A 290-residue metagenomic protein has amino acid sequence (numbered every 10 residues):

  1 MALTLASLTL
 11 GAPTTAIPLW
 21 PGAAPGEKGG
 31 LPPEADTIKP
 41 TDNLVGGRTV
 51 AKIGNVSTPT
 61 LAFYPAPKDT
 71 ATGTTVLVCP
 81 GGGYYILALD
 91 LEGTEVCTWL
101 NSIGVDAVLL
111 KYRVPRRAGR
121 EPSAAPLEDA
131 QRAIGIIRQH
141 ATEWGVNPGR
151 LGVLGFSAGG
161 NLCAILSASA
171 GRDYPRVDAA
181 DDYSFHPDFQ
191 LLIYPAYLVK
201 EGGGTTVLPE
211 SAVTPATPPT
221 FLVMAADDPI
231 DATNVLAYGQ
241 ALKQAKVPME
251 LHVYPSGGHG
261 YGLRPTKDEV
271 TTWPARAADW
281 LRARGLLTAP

Functional and structural regions predicted by a protein language model:
A12-A71: N-terminal cap/lid segment of alpha/beta-hydrolase-fold proteins
T72-G81: Short beta-strand element of the alpha/beta-hydrolase
P80-Y85, A226: Active-site glycine-rich loops that stabilize anionic/oxyanionic intermediates across multiple enzyme folds
L87-D90, E95-V96, L110-G145, R264-V270: Catalytic nucleophile-loop/oxyanion-hole region of alpha/beta-hydrolase and closely related hydrolase-like folds
E128-P215: Primarily recognizes the serine-hydrolase "nucleophile elbow" in alpha/beta-hydrolase and SGNH/GDSL folds
L222-M224: Short beta-strand/loop motif that positions the catalytic acidic residue of the alpha/beta-hydrolase fold
P229-L236: Conserved alpha/beta-hydrolase "acid-adjacent" motif
L236-G239, K243-P290: C-terminal catalytic histidine-bearing segment of alpha/beta-hydrolase fold enzymes
